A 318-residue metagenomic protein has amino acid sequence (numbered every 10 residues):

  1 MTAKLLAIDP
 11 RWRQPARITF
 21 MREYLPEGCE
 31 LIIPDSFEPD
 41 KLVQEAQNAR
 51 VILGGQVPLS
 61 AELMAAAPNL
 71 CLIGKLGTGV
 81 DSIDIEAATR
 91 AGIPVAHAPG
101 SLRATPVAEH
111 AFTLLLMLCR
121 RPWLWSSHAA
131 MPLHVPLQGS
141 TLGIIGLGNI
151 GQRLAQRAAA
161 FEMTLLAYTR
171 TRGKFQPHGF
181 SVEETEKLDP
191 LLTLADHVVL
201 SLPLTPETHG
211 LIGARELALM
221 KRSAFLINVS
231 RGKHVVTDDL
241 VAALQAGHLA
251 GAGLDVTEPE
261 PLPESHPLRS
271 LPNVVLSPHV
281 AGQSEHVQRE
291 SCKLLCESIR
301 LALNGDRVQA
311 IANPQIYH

Functional and structural regions predicted by a protein language model:
M1-A49, L303: N-terminal glycine-/charge-rich "phosphate-binding" loop or analogous flexible N-terminal tail
D9, G54-Q56, L200-L202, V229-S230 (+1 more regions): Glycine-rich, N-terminal phosphate-binding loop of Rossmann-like dinucleotide-binding domains
R50-S126: Phosphate/diphosphate ligand-binding glycine-rich loop within oxidoreductases
S60-A61, R172-P267: Rossmann-like adenosine-cofactor binding region
L102, R121-R153, F180-V182: Glycine-rich NAD(P)-binding loop of Rossmann-like domains
A108-L124, A159-M163, L294-L301, D306: Oxidoreductase and adenylate-handling cofactor-binding alpha/beta cores
A160-H178: NAD(P)-binding Rossmann-fold cofactor-contacting core
S223, V229-H318: Rossmann-like dinucleotide-binding domain for NAD(H)/NADP(H)
